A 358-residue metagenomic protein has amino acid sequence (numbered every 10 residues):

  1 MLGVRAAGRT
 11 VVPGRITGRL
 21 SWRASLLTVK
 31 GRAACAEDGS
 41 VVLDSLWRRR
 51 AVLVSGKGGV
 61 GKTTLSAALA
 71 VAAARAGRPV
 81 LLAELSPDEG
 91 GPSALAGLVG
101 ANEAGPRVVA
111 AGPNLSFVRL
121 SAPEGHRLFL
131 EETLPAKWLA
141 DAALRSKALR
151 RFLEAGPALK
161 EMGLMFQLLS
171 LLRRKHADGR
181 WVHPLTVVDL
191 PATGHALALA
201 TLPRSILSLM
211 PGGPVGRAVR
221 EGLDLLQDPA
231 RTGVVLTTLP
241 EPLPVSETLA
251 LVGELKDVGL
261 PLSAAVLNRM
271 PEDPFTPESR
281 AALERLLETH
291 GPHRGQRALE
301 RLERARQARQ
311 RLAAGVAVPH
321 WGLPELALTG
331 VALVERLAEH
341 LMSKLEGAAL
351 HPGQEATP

Functional and structural regions predicted by a protein language model:
L2-P13: Extreme N-terminal basic, low-complexity initiation segments that serve as generic localization/processing leaders
T28-K30, C35-L46, Q227, R231 (+1 more regions): C-terminal lobe/tail of nucleotide-utilizing enzymes
R48-V52: Pre-Walker A (Motif I) flank of P-loop NTPase domains
V54-S55, A83-L85, D189, V235-L239 (+2 more regions): Conserved beta-strand segments of the P-loop GTPase G domain that flank and frequently precede/overlap
S55, V60-L120, A200-P203: Walker A/P-loop NTP-binding active-site region of P-loop NTPases, recognizing the glycine-rich GxxxxGKT/S
P87-G90, A122-H126, A192-H195, P240-P244 (+2 more regions): Conserved nucleotide-binding/hydrolysis micro-motifs of P-loop NTPases
W138-P242, E247-A250: Phosphate/Mg2+-binding loops and adjacent switch elements in nucleotide/diphosphate-handling enzyme cores
